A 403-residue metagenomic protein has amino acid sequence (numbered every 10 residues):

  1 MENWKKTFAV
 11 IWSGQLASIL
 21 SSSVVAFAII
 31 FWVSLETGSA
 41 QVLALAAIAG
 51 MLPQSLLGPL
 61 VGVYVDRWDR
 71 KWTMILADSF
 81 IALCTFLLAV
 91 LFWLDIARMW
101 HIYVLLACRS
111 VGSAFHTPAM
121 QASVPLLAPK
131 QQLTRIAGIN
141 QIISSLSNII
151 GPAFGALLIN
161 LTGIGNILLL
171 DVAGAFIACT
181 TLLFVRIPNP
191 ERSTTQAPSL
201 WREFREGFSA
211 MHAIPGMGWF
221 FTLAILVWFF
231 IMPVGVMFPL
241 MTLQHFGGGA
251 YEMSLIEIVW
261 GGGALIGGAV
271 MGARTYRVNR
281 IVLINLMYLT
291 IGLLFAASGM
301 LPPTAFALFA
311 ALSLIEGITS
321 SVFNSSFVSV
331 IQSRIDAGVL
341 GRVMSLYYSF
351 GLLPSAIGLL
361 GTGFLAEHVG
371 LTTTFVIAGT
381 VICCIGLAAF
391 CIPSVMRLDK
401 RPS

Functional and structural regions predicted by a protein language model:
M1-P53, A213-W260: Helix-loop boundary and gating motifs at the non-cytosolic
F8, A40, R70, M99 (+7 more regions): Membrane-helix interface/capping residues of multi-pass secondary transporters
A9-A26, G50-V65, D69-C84, H101-I159 (+9 more regions): Substrate-agnostic recognition of the 12-TM MFS/MFS-like secondary transporter fold
A28-E36, A89-L94, I150-L170, Q244-H245 (+1 more regions): Transmembrane alpha-helix termini and helix-breaking/packing motifs in multi-pass membrane transporters
S34, L87-F92, R109, L182 (+3 more regions): MFS-fold secondary transporters
L56, T73, R205, H212 (+2 more regions): C-terminal transmembrane bundle of multi-pass solute transporters/carriers
S79-I96, L289-P303: C-terminal ends and interior cores of transmembrane alpha-helices in multi-pass membrane transporters/permeases
A122, L126, L168-P198, F390-S403: Helix-loop junctions on the cytosolic side of multi-pass membrane transporters, especially the intracellular loop
